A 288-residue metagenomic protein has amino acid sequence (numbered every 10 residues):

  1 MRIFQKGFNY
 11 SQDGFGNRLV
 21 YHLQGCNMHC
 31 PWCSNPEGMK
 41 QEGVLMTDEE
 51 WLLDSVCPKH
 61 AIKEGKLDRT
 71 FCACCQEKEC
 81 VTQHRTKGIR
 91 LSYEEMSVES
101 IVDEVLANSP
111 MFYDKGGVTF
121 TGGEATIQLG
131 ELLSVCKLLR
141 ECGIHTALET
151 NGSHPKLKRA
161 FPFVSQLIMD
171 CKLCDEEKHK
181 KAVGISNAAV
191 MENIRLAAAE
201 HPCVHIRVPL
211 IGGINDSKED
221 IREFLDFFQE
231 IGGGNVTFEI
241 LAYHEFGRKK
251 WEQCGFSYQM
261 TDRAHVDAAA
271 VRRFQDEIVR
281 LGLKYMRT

Functional and structural regions predicted by a protein language model:
M1-C72, R85-Y93, A107-F112: N-terminal [4Fe-4S]-dependent radical SAM core
R2-F15, G212-T288: Auxiliary Fe-S-binding modules of radical SAM enzymes
M39, T47, K180-S186, G255-R263: Short glycine-enriched, charge-decorated loop/helix-capping segments at active-site entrances that position
C72, R90-Y93, E124, A182 (+2 more regions): Pocket-edge positions in alpha/beta enzyme catalytic cores
E79: A short, cysteine/histidine-rich metal-binding "knuckle" motif
E95-V98: Disulfide-bonded cysteine-rich modules in secreted/extracellular proteins, activating on the conserved Cys frameworks
S100-Q253: Conserved AdoMet/S-adenosylmethionine-binding subsite of the radical SAM
